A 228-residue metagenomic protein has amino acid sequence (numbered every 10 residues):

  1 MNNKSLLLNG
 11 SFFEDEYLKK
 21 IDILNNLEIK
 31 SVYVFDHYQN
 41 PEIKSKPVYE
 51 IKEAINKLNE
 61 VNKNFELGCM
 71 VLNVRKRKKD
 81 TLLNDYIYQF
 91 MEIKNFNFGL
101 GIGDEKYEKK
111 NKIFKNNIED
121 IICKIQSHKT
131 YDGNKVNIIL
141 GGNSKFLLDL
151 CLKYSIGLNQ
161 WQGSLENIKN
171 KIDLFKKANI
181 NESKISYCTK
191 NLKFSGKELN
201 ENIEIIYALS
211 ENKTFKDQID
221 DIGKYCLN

Functional and structural regions predicted by a protein language model:
M1-N228: Active-site-adjacent structural elements that line small-molecule/cofactor binding pockets in enzymes
